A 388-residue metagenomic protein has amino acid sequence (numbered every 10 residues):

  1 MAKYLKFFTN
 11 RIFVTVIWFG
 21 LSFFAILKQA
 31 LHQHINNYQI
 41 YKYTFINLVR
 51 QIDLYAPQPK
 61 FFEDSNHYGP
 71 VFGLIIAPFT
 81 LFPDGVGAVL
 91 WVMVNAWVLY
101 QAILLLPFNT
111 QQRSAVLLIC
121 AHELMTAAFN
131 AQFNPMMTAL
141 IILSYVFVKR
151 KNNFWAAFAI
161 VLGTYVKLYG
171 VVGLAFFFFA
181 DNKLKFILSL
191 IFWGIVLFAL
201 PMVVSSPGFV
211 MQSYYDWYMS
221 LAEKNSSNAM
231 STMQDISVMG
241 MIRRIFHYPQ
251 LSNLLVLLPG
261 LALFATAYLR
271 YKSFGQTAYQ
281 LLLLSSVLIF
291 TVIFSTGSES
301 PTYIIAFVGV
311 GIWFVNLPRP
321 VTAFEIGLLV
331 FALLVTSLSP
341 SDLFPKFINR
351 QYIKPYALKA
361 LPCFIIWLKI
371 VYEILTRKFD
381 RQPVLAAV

Functional and structural regions predicted by a protein language model:
A2-W155, A180-Y303, F307, F379-L385: Primarily membrane-embedded glycan-assembly and transfer machineries that use lipid-linked glycans
A77-T80, F176, I312-V315: Short glycine/serine- and small hydrophobic-enriched flexible loop segments
L143, G163, Y214, N316-L317: Glycine-rich loops and low-complexity Gly/Arg-rich segments that provide flexible linkers or classic glycine-based
F154-F158, V330: The feature captures the transmembrane alpha-helix scaffold of multi-pass secondary transporters
I160-F177, S295-I305: Transmembrane helices and adjacent periplasmic/lumenal helix-loop junctions of polyprenol-phosphate-dependent
E299-F314, L358-P362: Hydrophobic/aromatic-rich transmembrane helices and adjacent perimembrane loops
F314-V388: Aromatic-enriched
